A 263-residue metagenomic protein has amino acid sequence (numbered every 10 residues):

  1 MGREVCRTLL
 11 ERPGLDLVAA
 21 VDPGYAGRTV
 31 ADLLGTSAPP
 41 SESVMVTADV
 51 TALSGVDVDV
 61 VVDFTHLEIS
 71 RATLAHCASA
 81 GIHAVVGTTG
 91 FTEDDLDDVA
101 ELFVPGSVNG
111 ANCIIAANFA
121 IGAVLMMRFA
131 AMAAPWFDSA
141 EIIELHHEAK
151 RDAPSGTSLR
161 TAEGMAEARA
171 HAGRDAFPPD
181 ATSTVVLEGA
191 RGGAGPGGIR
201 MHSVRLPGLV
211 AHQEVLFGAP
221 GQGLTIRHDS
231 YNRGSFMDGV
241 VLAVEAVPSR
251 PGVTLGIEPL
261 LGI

Functional and structural regions predicted by a protein language model:
G2-G55, D138-I263: C-terminal substrate-binding/catalytic lobe of Rossmann-fold NAD(P)-dependent oxidoreductases
V5, G90, F119-L125, L159 (+1 more regions): Short, flexible micro-motifs
P23, T89-F91, N118-A120, L145-E148: Short, ordered loop/turn segments at secondary-structure junctions
V61-V62: N-terminal Rossmann-like NAD(P) cofactor-binding module of classical short-chain dehydrogenase/reductase
T65-H66, T89, S203-R205: Short glycine-/small-residue-rich Rossmann-like dinucleotide-binding loops
H66, S70, T92, P154 (+1 more regions): Short, conserved glycine- and acidic-residue-centered signature motifs in active-site or ligand-binding loops
E68-H83, G87-I115, I121-V124, R128-A133: Rossmann-fold NAD(P)-binding glycine/threonine-rich loop
